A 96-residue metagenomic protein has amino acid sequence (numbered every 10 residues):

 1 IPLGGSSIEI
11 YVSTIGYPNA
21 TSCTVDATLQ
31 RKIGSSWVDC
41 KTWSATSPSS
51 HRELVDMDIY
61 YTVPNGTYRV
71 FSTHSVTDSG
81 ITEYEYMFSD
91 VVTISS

Functional and structural regions predicted by a protein language model:
I1-S96: Mature extracytoplasmic or otherwise solvent-exposed domains
